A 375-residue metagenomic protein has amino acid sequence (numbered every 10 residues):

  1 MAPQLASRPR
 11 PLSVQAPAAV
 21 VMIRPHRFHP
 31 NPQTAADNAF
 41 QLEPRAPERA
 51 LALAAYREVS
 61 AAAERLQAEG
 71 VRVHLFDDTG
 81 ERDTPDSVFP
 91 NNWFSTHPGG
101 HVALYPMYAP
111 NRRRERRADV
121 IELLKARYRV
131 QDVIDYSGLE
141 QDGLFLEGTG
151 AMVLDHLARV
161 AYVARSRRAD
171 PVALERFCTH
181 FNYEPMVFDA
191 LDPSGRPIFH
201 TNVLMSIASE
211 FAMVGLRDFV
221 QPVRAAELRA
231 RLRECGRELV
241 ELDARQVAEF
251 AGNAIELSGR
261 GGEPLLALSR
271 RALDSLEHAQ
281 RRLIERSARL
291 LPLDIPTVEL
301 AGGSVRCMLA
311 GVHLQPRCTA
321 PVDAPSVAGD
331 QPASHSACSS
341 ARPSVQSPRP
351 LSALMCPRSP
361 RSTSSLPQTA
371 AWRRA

Functional and structural regions predicted by a protein language model:
M1-V327: The feature marks the mature, well-folded catalytic cores of soluble enzymes
A151, R260-E263, D330, C338 (+2 more regions): Intrinsically disordered, low-complexity regions
S334-S352, C356-S365, T369-R374: Low-acidity, Ser/Thr- and Arg-rich intrinsically disordered low-complexity segments
